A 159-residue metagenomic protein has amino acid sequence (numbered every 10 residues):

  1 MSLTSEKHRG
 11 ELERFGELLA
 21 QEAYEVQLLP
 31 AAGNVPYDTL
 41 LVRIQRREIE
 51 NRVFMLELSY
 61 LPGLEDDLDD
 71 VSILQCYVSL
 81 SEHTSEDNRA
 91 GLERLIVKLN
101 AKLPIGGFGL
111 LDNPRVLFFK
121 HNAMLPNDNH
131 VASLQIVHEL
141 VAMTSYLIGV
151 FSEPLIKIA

Functional and structural regions predicted by a protein language model:
M1-D67: Charge-rich, low-complexity N-terminal segments
K7-E11, T84-L92, I136, L140-M143: Short amphipathic alpha-helical segments
F15-V26, I96-N100, I148-L155: Hydrophobic, Leu/Ile/Phe/Ala-enriched alpha-helical segments that form helix-helix packing faces
E48, P62, L80-E82, A123-L125: Beta-strand elements of well-folded, non-transmembrane domains
N51, S85, D128-H130: Intrinsically disordered, low-complexity acidic/polar segments
E57-S59, Y77-S79, K120-N122: Residue-level recognition of well-ordered beta-strand positions that form the cores of beta-sheet-rich folds across
V71-V116: Short, internal acidic amphipathic alpha-helical interface segments that mediate docking to partner proteins
E93, I105-A159: Charged, low-complexity intrinsically disordered regions
